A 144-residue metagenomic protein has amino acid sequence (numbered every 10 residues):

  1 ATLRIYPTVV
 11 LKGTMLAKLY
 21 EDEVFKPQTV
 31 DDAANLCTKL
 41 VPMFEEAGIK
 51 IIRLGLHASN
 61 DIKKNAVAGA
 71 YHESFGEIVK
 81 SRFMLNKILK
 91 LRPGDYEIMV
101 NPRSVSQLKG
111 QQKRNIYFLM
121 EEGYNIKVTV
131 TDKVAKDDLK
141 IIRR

Functional and structural regions predicted by a protein language model:
A1-R92: C-terminal scaffold of the Radical SAM
N60-R144: Radical SAM enzyme core and accessory elements
